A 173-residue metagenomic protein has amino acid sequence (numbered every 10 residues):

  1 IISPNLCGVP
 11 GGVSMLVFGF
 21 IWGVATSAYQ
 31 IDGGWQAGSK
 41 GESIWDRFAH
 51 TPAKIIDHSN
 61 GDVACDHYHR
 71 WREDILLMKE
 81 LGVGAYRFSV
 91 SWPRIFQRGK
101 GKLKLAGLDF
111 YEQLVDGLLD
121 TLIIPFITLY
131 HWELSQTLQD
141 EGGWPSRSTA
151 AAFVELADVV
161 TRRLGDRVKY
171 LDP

Functional and structural regions predicted by a protein language model:
I2-S3: Residues marking helix boundaries in flexible regions
S14-K104, L108, L114-G117: N-terminal structural segment of carbohydrate-active enzymes
I75-P173: Substrate-binding cleft and catalytic face of glycoside hydrolase catalytic domains, especially the flexible beta-alpha
